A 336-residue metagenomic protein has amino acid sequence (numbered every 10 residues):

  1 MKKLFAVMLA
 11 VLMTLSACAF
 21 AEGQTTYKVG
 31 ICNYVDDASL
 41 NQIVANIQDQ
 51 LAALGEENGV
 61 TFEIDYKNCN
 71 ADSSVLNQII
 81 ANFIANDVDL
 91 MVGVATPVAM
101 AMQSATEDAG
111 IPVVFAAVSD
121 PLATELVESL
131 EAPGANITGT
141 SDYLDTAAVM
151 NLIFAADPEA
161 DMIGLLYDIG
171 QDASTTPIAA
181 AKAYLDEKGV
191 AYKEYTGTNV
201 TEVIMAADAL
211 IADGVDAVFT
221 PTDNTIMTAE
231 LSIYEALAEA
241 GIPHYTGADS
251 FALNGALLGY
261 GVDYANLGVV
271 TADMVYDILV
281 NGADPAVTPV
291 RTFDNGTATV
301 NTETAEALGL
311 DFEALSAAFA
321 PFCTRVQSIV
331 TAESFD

Functional and structural regions predicted by a protein language model:
M1-K28, A53, E57, E333-D336: Short, low-complexity disordered leader/linker segments with a strong preference for bacterial N-terminal type II
K28-L54, D65-S74, G170-S174, D223-T228: Extracytoplasmic "Venus flytrap"
V29, I47, T138-K188, D284 (+1 more regions): An alpha-beta-alpha
L54-S73, N136-I137, Y184-V200: Short beta-strand elements in bilobed, periplasmic/extracellular small-molecule ligand-binding domains
D65-E128, D223-G247: Beta-alpha junction/loop-to-helix N-cap segments that form part of ligand/metal-binding clefts
D120-M162, V262-A283: Hydrophobic alpha-helical segments within soluble ligand-binding/sensing domains
D172-H244, A248: Pocket-lining segment of extracytoplasmic ligand-binding domains
D277-D336: Hinge/cleft segment of the Venus flytrap/periplasmic-binding protein
